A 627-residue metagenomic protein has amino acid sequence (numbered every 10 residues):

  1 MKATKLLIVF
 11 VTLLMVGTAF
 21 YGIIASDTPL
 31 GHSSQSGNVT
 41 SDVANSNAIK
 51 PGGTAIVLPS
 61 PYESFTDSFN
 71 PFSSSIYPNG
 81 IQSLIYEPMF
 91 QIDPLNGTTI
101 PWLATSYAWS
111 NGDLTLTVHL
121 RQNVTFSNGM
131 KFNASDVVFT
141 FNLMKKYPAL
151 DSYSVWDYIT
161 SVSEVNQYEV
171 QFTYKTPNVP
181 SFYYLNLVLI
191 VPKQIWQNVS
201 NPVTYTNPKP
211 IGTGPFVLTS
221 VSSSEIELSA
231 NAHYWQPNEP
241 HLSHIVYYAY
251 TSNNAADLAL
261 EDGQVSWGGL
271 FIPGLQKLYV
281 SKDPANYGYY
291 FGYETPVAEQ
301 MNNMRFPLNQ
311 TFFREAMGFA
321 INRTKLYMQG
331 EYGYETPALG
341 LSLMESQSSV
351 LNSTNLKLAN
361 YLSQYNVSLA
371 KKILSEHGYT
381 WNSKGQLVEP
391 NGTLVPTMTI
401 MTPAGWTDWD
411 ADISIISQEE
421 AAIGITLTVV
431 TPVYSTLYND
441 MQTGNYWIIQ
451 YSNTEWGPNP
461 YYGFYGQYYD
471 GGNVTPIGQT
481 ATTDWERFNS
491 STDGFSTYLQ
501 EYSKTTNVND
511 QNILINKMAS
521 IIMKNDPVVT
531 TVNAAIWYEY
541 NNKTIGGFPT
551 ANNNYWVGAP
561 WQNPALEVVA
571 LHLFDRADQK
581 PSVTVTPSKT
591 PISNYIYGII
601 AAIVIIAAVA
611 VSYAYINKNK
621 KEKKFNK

Functional and structural regions predicted by a protein language model:
I56, N133-T140, Q167-T173, G214-P215 (+8 more regions): Alpha-helical secondary-structure segments
I56-W109, N142, I211: N-terminal lobe/hinge region of extracytoplasmic solute-binding protein
V57, S223, Y379-E455, V508 (+2 more regions): Ligand/substrate-recognition segments at binding pockets and active sites
G80, D93-T98, N186-V246, N254 (+3 more regions): Gly/Pro-rich hinge or "lid" segments in bacterial periplasmic/extracellular proteins
G80-I81, S224-E225, A230, G318-L356 (+2 more regions): Detector for C-terminal structural segments
T105-L150, Q171, A259, P307-N309 (+1 more regions): Aromatic- and charge-enriched surface segment that lines or borders ligand/interaction sites
A108, Y153-N198: Surface-exposed binding/hinge segments that line and control ligand-binding clefts or catalytic entry sites
H233-L278, T426-T428, V433-Y434: Ligand-site clamp/hinge motif
